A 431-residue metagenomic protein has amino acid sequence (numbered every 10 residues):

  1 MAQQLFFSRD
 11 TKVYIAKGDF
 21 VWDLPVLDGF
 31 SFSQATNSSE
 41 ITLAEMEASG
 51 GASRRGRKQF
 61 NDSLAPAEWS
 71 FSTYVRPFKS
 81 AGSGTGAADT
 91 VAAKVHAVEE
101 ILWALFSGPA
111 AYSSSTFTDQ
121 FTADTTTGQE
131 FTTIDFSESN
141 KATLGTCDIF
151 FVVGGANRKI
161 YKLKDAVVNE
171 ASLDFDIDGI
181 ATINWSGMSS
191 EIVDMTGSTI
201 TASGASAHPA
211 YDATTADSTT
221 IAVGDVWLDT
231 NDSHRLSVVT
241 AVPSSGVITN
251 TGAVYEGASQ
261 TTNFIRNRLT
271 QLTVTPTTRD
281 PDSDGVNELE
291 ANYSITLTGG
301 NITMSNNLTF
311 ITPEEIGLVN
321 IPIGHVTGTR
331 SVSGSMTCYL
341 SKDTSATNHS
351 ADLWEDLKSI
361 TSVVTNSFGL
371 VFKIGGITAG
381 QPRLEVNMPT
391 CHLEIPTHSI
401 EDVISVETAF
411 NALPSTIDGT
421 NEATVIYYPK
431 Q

Functional and structural regions predicted by a protein language model:
M1-Q431: Signature of extracytoplasmic/envelope-associated structural regions
